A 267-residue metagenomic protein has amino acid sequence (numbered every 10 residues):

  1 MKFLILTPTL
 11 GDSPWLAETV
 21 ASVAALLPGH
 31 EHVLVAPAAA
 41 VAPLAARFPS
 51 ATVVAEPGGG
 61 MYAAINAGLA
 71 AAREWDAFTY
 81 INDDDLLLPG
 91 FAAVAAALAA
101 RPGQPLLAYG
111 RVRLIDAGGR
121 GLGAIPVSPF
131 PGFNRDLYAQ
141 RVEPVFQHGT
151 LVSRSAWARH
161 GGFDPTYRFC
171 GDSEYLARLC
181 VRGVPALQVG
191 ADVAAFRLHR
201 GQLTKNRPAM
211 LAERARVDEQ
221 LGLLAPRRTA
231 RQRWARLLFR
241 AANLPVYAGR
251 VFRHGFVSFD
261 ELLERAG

Functional and structural regions predicted by a protein language model:
E18-H30: Short, acidic, metal-binding catalytic loop of nucleotide-sugar glycosyltransferases
E56-E74: Glycine-rich, basic loop-to-helix element that forms the pyrophosphate-binding segment of sugar-nucleotide handling
F78: Short aromatic/hydrophobic "clamp" motif used to bind/position activated sugar donors
D83-L98, D116: Acidic donor-binding/catalytic loop of UDP-sugar-dependent glycosyltransferases, especially processive GT2
A108-R120: Short beta-strand-to-loop element that shapes/binds the nucleotide-sugar donor at the catalytic cleft/hinge
G119-L122, G132-V152, E174: A recurrent flexible, glycine/aromatic-enriched loop bordering the glycosyltransferase active site that acts as
T150, A156-G161, T166-D192, R197: A short, conserved alpha-helix in the catalytic core of glycosyltransferases
D192, F196-H199, T204-T229: Catalytic core of nucleotide-sugar-dependent glycosyltransferases
